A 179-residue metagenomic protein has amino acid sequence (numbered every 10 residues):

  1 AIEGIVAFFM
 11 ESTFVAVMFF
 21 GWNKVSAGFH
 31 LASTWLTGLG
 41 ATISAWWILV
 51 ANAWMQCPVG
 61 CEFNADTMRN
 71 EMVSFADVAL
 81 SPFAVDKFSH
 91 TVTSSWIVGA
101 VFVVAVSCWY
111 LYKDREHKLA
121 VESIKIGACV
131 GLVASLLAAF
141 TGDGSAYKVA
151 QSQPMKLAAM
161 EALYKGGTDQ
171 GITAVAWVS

Functional and structural regions predicted by a protein language model:
A1-S179: Polytopic transmembrane helical bundles with strong interfacial aromatic enrichment
